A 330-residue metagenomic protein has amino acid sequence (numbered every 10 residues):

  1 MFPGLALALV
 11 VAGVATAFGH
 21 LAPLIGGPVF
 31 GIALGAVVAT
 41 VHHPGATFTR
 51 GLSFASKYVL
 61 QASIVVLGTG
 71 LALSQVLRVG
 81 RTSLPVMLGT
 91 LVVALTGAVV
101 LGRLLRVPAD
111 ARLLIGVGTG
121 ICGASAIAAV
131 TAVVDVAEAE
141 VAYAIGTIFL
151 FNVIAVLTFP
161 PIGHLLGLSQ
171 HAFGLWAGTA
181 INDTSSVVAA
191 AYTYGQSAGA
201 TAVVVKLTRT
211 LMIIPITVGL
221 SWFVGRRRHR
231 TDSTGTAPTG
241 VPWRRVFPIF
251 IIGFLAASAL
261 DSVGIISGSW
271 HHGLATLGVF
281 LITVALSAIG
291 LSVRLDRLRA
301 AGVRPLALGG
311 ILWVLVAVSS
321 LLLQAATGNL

Functional and structural regions predicted by a protein language model:
M1-S56, L67-S74, V218-G278, A285-R297 (+2 more regions): Structural signature of multi-pass alpha-helical membrane transport proteins
F2-L5, R50-S63, L84-P85, P108-T119 (+4 more regions): Cytoplasmic-side transmembrane-helix entry/capping segments in multi-pass membrane proteins
L5-L7, A62, L67, L71-V99 (+3 more regions): Entry/N-cap segments of selected transmembrane alpha helices and their immediately preceding amphipathic helices
L7-G13, K57-L71, V117-A129, F149-A155 (+4 more regions): Small-residue-rich segments of transmembrane alpha-helices in multi-pass membrane proteins, especially helix faces
A17, L73-T82, G163-A172, Y192-T201 (+1 more regions): Helix-coil boundary and interhelical linker segments in multi-pass alpha-helical membrane proteins
A22-V37, K57, V79-V93, G116-T119 (+4 more regions): Structural signature of hydrophobic alpha-helical transmembrane segments
L101-V107, T158-A180, T208-G235, L323-N329: Juxtamembrane and boundary regions of transmembrane helices in multi-pass small-molecule transporters and channels
V107-I154, A172-G195, L277: Alpha-helical membrane segments and immediately flanking helix-loop junctions that form or couple to the substrate/ion
